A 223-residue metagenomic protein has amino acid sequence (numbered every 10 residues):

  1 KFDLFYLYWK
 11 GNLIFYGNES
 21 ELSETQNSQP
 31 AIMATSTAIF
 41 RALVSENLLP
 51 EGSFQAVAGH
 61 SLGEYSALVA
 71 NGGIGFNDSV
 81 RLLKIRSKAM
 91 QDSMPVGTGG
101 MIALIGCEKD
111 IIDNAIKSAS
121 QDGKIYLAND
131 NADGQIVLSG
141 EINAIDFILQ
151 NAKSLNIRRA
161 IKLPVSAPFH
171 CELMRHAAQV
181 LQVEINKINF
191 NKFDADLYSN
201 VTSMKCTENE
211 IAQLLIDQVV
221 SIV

Functional and structural regions predicted by a protein language model:
K1-A58, L138: Helix-rich "cap/lid" substructures immediately adjacent to catalytic or cofactor-binding pockets
D3-Y8, G17, S28, N71-I222: Alpha/beta catalytic cores of group-transfer enzymes, especially the acyltransferase/condensing modules of polyketide
I32-T35, L62, G75, L82: Generic hydrophobic secondary-structure packing signal
I39, E64-Y65, A89, K109: A short acidic, glycine/proline-enriched capping/turn motif at secondary-structure boundaries, especially helix N-cap
V57-H60, A128: Structural motif
H60-L68, G73: Glycine-rich nucleophile elbow surrounding the catalytic serine of serine-hydrolase chemistry
